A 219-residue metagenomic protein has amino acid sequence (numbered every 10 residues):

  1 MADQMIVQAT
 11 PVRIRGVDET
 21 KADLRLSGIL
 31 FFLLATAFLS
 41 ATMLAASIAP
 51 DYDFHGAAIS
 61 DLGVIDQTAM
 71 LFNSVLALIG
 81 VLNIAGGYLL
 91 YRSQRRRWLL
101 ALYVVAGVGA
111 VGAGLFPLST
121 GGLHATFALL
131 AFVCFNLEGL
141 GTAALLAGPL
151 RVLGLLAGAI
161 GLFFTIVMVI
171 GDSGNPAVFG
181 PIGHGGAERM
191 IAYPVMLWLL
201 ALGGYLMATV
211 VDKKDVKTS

Functional and structural regions predicted by a protein language model:
A2-D23: Short, Lys/Arg-rich, polar N-terminal cytosolic tail immediately upstream of the first transmembrane signal-anchor
D3, V7, V75-A85, C134-T142 (+1 more regions): Hydrophobic cores of alpha-helical transmembrane segments in multi-pass inner/ER membrane proteins, independent
T20-A22, Y88-L99, A144-L153, V210-D212: Membrane-interface helix-boundary motifs at transmembrane edges
A22-I48: N-terminal signal-anchor transmembrane alpha helix
A41-V64: Hydrophobic transmembrane helix segments
L62-V81: Interfacial helix-start motif at the membrane-water boundary
A106-A147: Membrane-proximal helix-loop-helix units in multi-pass membrane proteins
P149-S219: Terminal transmembrane helical module of multi-pass membrane proteins
